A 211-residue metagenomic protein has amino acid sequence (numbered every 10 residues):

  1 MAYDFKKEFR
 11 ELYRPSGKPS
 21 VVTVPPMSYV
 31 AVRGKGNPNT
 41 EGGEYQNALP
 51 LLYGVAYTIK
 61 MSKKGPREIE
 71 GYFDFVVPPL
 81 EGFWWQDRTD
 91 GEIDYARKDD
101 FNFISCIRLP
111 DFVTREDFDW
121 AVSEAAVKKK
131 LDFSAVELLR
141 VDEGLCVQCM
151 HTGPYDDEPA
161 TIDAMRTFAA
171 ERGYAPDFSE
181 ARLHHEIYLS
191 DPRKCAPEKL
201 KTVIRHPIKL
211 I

Functional and structural regions predicted by a protein language model:
M1-I211: A solvent-exposed interaction/effector surface
